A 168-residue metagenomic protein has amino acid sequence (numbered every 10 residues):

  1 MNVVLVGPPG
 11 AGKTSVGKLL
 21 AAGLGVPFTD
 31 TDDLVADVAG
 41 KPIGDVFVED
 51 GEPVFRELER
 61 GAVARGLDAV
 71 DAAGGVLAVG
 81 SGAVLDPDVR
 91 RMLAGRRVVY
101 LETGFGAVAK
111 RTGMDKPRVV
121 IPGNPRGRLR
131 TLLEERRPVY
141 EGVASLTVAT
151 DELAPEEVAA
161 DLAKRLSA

Functional and structural regions predicted by a protein language model:
L5: Hydrophobic anchor at the beta1->P-loop junction of P-loop NTPases
P8: P-loop (Walker A) phosphate-binding loop of NTP-binding proteins
K13: Conserved lysine of the Walker
V16: Hydrophobic positions on the alpha1 helix immediately C-terminal to the Walker A/P-loop
L19, G23, E135-A168: NTP-dependent small-molecule kinase module
D30-M92: ATP-dependent small-molecule kinase phosphotransfer cores that center on conserved nucleotide phosphate-binding segments
S81-V84, G104-G106, L153: Short glycine-rich anion-binding loops that position phosphate/pyrophosphate groups of nucleotides and phosphorylated
G95-V139: A glycine- and Lys/Arg-enriched "phosphate-lid" helix/loop adjacent to the NTP-binding pocket of small-molecule kinases
